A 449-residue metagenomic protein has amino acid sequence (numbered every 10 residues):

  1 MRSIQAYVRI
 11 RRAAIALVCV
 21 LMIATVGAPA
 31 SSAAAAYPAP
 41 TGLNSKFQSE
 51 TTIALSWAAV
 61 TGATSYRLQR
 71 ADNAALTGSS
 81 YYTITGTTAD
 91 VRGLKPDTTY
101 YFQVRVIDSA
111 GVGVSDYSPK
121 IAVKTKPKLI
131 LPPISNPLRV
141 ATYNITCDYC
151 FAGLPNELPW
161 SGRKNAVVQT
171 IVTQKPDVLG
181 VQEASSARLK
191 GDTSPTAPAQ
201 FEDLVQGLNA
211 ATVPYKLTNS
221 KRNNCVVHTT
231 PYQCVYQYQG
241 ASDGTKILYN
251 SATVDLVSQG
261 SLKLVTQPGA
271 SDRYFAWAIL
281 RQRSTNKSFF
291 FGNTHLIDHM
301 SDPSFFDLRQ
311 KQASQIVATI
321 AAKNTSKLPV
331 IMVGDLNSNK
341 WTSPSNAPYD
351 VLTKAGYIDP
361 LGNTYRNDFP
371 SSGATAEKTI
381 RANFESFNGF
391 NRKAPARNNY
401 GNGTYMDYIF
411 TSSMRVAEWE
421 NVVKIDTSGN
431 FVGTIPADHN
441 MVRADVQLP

Functional and structural regions predicted by a protein language model:
M1-A35: Secretory targeting and sorting signals
A34-G62, P96, G113-L129: Pro/Thr/Ser/Gly-rich low-complexity, intrinsically disordered linker/stalk tracts
G62-G86: Extracellular low-complexity, O-glycosylation-prone stalks/linkers
V91-G111: Beta-strand-rich modules
I121-A210, R222-H228, D243, P449: N-terminal, active-site-proximal structural segment of metallo-dependent hydrolase catalytic domains
R139-I145, V167-A197, L248, A278 (+4 more regions): Active-site beta-strand/loop signature of hydrolases that rely on acidic residues for catalysis
A184-L296: Structured beta-strand-rich core segments of catalytic domains in phosphoester-bond hydrolases
A321-V330, S338-P449: Metal-dependent phosphoester-hydrolase catalytic domains
